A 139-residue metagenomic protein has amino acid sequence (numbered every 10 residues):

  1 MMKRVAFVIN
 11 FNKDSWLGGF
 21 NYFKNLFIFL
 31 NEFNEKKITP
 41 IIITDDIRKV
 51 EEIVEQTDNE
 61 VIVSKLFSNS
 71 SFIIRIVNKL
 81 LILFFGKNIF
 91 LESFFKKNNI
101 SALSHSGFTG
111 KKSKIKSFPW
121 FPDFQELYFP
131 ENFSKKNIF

Functional and structural regions predicted by a protein language model:
M1-F139: Carbohydrate transferase catalytic cores enriched for Leloir-type hexosyltransferases
